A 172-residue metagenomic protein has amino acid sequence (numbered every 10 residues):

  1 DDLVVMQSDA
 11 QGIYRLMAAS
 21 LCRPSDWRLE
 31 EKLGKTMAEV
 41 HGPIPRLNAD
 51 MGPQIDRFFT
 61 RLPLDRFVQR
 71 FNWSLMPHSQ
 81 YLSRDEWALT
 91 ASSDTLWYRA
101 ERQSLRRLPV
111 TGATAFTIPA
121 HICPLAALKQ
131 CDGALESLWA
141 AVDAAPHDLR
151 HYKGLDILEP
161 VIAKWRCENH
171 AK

Functional and structural regions predicted by a protein language model:
D1-K172: Extended, well-ordered protein cores
